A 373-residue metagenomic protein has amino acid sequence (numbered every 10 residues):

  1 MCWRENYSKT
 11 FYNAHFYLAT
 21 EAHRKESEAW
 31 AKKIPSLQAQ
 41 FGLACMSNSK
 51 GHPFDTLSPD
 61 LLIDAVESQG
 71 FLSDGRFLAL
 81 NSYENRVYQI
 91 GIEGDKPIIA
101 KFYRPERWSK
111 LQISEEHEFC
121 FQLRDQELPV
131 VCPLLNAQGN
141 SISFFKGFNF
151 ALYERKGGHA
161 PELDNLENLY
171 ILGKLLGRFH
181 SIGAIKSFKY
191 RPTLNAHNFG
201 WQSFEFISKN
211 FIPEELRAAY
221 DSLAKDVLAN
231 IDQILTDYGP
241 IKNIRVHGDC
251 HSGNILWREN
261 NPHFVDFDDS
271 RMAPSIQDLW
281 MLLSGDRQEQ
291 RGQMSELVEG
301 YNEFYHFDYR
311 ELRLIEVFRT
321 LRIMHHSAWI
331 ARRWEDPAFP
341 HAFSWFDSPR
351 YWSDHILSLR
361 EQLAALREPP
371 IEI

Functional and structural regions predicted by a protein language model:
W3, T20-E28, K32-P35: Short, low-complexity, charge-dense intrinsically disordered segments
Y7-S8, Y12, L18: Short hydrophobic targeting helices and cationic amphipathic motifs that mediate membrane/organellar targeting
H15, K33-A137, E259-N261, E372-I373: Conserved NTP-binding catalytic cores of kinases and kinase-like/nucleotidyltransferase enzymes across multiple kinase
L37, N48-K50, N210-F211, A328-I373: ATP/Mg2+ or Mg2+-diphosphate-binding catalytic cores that bind nucleotide phosphates or diphosphates via glycine-rich
E84-A100, P133, I231-L279: Active-site acidic catalytic loop and adjacent metal/ATP-binding pocket of ATP-dependent phosphoryl transfer enzymes
E93-S187: ATP-binding pocket architecture of kinase catalytic cores
E162-A219, N243: A cross-family kinase active-site recognition segment
S275-H306, R322-A338: Active-site activation/catalytic loop segments of kinase-like enzymes and analogous catalytic loops in related
